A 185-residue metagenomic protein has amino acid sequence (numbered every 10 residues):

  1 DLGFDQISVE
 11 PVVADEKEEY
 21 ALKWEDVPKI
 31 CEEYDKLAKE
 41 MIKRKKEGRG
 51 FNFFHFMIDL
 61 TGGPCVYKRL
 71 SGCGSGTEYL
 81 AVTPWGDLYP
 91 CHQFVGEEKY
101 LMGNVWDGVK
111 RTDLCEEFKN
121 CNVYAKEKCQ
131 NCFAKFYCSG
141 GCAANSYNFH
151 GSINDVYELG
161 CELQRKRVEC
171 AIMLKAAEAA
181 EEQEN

Functional and structural regions predicted by a protein language model:
D1-Y79, E98: Radical SAM enzyme [4Fe-4S]-AdoMet core and its adjacent flexible, acidic and glycine-rich loops/tails across
V9, Y67-L70, C91, K99-M102 (+2 more regions): Generic secondary-structure boundary/loop-capping signal
K23, K110-R111, Y157: Helix N-terminus capping/helix-initiation residues
K29-G62, H92-S139: C-terminal accessory region of radical SAM enzymes
R69-S71, C121, H150: Residues embedded in well-ordered secondary-structure elements
W85-P90, K99, Y124-N185: Radical SAM enzyme core and accessory elements
